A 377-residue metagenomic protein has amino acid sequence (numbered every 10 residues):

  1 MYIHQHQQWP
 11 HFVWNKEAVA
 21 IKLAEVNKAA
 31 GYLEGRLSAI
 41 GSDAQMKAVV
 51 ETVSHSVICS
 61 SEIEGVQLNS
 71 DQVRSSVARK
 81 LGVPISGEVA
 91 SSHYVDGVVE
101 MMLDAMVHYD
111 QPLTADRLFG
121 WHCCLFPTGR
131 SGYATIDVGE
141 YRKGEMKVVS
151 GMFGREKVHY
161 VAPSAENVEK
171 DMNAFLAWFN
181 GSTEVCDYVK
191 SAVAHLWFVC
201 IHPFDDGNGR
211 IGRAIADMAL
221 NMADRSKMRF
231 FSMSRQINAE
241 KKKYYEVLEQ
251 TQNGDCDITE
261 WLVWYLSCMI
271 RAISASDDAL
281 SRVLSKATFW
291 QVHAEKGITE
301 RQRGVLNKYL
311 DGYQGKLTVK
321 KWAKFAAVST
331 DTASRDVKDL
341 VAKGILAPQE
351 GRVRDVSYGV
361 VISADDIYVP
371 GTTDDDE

Functional and structural regions predicted by a protein language model:
M1-E377: FIC/Doc superfamily catalytic core
